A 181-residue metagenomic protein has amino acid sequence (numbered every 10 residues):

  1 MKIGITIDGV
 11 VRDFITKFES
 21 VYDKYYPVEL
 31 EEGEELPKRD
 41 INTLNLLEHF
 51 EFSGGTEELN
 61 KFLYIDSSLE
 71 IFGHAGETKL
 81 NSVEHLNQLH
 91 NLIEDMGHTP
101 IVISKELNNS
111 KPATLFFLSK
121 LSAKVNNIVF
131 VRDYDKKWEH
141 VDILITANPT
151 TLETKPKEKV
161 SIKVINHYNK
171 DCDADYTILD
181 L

Functional and structural regions predicted by a protein language model:
M1-G4: Extreme N-terminal starter segment of soluble prokaryotic enzymes
V10-P112: Alpha-helical substrate-recognition element adjacent to the catalytic core
H98, A123, K159: Short phosphate-binding/catalytic loops that engage adenosine nucleotides
I103-K155: Substrate-recognition "cap/lid" segment bordering the active-site pocket of phosphatases
I143-D180: Acidic, Mg2+-coordinating phosphoryl-transfer loop and its flanking beta/alpha structural elements, shared across
